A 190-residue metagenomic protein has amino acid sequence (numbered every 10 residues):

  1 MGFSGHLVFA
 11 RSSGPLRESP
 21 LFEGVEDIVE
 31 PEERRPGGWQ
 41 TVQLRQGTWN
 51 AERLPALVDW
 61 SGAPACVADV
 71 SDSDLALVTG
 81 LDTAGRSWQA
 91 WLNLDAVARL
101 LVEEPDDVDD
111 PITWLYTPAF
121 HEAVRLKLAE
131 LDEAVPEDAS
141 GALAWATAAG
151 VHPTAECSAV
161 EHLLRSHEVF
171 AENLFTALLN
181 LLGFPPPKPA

Functional and structural regions predicted by a protein language model:
M1-P36: Short, extreme N-terminal segment that most often corresponds to the first beta-strand
V25-L100: Short, intrinsically disordered low-complexity segments
N93-A190: Long, compositionally biased intrinsically disordered terminal regions
